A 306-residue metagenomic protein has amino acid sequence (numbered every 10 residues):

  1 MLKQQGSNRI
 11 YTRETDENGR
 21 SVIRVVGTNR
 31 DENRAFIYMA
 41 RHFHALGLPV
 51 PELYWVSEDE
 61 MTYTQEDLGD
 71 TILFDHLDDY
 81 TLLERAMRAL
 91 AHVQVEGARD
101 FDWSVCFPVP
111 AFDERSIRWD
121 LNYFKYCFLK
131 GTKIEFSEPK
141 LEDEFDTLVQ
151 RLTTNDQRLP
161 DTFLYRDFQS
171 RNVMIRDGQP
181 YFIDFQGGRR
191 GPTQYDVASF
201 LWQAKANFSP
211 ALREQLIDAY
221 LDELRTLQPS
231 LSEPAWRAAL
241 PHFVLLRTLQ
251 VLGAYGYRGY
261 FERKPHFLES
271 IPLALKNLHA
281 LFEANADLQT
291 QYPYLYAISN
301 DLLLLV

Functional and structural regions predicted by a protein language model:
K3, T12-W119, Y123, K130 (+2 more regions): ATP-binding pocket architecture of kinase catalytic cores
I10-T15, V149-V197, N207-F208: Active-site acidic catalytic loop and adjacent metal/ATP-binding pocket of ATP-dependent phosphoryl transfer enzymes
F36, D79, L83-A86, I117 (+3 more regions): Hydrophobic packing residues in well-ordered alpha-helices of helical domains and bundles
D79, S137-L141, A238, R263-F267 (+1 more regions): Residue-level recognition of alpha-helical structural elements
L82, S116, P160, Y165 (+2 more regions): Secondary-structure capping and boundary motifs in well-ordered enzyme cores
N122-G131, Q194-S230, H242-E262, A274-L281: Active-site activation/catalytic loop segments of kinase-like enzymes and analogous catalytic loops in related
S230-A238: Histidine/acidic-rich helix-loop-helix segments that form or flank divalent-metal centers in metalloenzyme catalytic
G253-V306: ATP/Mg2+ or Mg2+-diphosphate-binding catalytic cores that bind nucleotide phosphates or diphosphates via glycine-rich
